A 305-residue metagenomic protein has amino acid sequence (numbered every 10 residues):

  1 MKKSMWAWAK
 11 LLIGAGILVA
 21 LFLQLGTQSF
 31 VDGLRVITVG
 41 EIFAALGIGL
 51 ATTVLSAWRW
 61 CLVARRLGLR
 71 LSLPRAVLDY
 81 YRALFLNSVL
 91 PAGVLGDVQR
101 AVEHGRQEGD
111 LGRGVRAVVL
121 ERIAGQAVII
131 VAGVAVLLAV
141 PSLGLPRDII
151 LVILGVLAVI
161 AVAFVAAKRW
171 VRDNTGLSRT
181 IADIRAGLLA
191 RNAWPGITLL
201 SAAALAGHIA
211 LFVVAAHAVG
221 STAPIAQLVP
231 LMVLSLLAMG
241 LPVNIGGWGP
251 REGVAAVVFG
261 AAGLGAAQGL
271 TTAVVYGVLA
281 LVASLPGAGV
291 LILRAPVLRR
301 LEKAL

Functional and structural regions predicted by a protein language model:
M1-Y81, L138-G240, A266-L305: Predominantly cytoplasmic-facing regulatory/coupling regions of multi-pass membrane proteins
P74-L78, A92, G96-D97, Q107-I123 (+1 more regions): Membrane-interface alpha-helices at helix entry/exit sites of multi-pass transporters
L84-A92, V233-W248, E252: Transmembrane alpha-helix interface/packing and boundary motifs in multi-pass membrane proteins, characterized by
L84-V94, R122-V134: Mid-bilayer segments of alpha-helical transmembrane spans in multi-pass integral membrane proteins that mediate
G96-R106, I245-G260, V274: Re-entrant/interfacial helical elements at transmembrane boundaries that shape and gate the permeation pathway
Q99-E103, V115-V119, V128-I130, V243-I245: Hydrophobic alpha-helical membrane segments of integral membrane proteins
V131-S142, A261: Transmembrane alpha-helix termini and helix-breaking/packing motifs in multi-pass membrane transporters
